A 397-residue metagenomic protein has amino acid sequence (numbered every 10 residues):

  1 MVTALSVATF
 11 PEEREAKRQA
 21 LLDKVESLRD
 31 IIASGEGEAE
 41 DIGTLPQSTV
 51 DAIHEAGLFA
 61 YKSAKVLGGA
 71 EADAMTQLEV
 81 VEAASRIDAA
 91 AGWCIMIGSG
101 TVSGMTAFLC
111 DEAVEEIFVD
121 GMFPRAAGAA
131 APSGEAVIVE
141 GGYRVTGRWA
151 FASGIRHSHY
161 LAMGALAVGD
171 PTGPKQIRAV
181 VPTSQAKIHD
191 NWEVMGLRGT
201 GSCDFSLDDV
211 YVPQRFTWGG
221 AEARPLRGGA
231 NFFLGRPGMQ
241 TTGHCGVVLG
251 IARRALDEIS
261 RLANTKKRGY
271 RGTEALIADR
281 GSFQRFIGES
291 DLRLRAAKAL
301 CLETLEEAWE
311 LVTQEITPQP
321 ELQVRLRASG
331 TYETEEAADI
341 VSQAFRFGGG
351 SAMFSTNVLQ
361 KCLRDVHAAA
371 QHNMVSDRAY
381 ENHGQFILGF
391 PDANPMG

Functional and structural regions predicted by a protein language model:
M1-S27, P395-G397: Basic/polar N-terminal segments that are highly enriched at the extreme N-terminus, encompassing both cleavable
E12, A16-Q19, G243, E274 (+4 more regions): Register-specific recognition of a single heptad position within extended alpha-helical repeats
E26, G250-R253, G288-R295, R327 (+2 more regions): Generic structural signal for well-ordered, non-transmembrane alpha-helical segments in soluble/cytosolic regions
A33, G37-E40, R295-S329, S342-M353: C-terminal helix-coil-helix/basic helical segment that borders enzyme active sites and/or dimer interfaces and provides
L45-E55, F59-S158: Glycine-rich flavin
R148-A186: DPxDG-like acidic metal-binding loop motif
M195-L294: Glycine-rich beta->alpha junctions and the first turn(s) of the following alpha-helix
G348-G397: Glycine-rich phosphate/cofactor-binding loops in nucleotide/flavin-utilizing enzymes
